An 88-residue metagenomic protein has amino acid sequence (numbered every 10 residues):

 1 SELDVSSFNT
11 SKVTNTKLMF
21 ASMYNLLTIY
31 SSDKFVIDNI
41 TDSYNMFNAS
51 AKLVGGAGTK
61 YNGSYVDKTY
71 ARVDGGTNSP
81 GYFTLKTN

Functional and structural regions predicted by a protein language model:
S1-N88: Negatively charged
